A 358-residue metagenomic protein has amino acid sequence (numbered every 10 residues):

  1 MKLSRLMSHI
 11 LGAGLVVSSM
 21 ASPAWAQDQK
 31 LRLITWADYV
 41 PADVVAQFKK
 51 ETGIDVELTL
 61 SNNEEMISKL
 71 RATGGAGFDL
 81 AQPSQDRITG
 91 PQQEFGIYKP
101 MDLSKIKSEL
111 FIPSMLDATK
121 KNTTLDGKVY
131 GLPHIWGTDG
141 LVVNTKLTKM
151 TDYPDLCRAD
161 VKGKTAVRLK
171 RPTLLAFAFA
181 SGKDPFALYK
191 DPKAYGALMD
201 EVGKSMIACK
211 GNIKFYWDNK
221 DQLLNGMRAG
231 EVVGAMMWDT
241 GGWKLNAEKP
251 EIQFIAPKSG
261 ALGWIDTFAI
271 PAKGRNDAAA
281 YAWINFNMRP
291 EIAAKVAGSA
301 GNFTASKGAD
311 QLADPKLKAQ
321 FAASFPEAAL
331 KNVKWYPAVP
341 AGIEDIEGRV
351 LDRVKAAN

Functional and structural regions predicted by a protein language model:
M20-A26: Sec/Tat signal peptide C-region and signal peptidase I cleavage site
Q27-P91: Early extracytoplasmic/lumenal segment of secretory-pathway proteins
G77-P83, Y216, V233-W238, Q253-F254: Paired acidic/hydrophobic, glycine-rich loop segments that form the ligand-binding mouth/hinge of periplasmic-binding
Q82-G226: Extracytoplasmic ligand-binding site segments that recognize negatively charged/polar headgroups
R87-G90, G234-E251: A ligand-binding cleft/hinge motif common to bilobed small-molecule-binding domains
M199-C209, E248-A272: Periplasmic-binding protein-like
D266, P271-K331: Mature extracytoplasmic/periplasmic domains
E327-N358: Conserved C-terminal helix/tail region of periplasmic/extracytoplasmic solute-binding proteins
